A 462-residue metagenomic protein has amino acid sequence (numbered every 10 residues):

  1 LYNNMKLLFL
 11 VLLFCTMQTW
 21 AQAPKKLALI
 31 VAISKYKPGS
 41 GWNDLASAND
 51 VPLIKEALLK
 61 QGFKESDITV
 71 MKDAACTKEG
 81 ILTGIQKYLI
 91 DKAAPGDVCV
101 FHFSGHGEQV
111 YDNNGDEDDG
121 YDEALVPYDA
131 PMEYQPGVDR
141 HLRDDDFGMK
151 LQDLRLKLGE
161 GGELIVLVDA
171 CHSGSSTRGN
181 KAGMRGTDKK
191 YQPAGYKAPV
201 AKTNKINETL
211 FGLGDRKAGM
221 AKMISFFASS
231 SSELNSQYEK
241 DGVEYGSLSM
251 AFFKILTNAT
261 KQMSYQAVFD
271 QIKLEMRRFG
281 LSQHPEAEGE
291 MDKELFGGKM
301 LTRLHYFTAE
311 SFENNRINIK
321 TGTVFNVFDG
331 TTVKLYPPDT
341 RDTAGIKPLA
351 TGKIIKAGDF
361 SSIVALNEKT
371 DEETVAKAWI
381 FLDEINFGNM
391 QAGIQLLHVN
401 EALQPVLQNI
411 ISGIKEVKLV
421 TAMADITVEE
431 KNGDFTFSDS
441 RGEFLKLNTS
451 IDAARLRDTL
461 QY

Functional and structural regions predicted by a protein language model:
L7-M17: Sec-dependent N-terminal signal peptides
K25, E79-S104, E108-M184, V268: Caspase-like (clan CD) cysteine peptidase catalytic core
K26-A28, L210-M223, S232, A259-I317 (+1 more regions): Caspase-like cysteine protease fold
K37-P52, Y238-V243: Glycine- and acidic-residue-enriched helix-capping/strand-helix junction motifs
K55, V166, S230, D241-G280: Non-catalytic, well-ordered alpha-helical segments in soluble enzyme domains
S175-E239: Extracellular S/T/G-rich loop segment that most often corresponds to the catalytic His/Ser-adjacent loop
E313-N318, V327-N389: Beta-strand/loop-dominated core regions that host nucleotide or nucleotide-derived cofactor-binding catalytic loops
A365-Y462: Long, folded non-catalytic interaction modules
